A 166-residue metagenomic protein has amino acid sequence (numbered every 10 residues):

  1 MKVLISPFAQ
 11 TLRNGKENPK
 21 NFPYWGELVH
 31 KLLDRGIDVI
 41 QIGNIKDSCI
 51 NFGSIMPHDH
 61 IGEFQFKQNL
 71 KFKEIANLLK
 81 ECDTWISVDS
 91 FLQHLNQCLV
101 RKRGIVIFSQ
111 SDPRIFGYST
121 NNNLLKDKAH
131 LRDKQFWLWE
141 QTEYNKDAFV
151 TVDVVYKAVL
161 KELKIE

Functional and structural regions predicted by a protein language model:
M1-G15: Conserved donor-binding/catalytic core segment of Leloir-type glycosyltransferases
V3-I5, L32, V39-I42, I105-I107 (+3 more regions): Hydrophobic beta-strand residues in large extracellular and virion-surface proteins
T11-N21, N51-F52, W137-N145: Short, flexible/disordered intra-domain loops and linkers
L12, S48, P113-R114: Flexible, glycine-rich phosphate/dinucleotide-binding loops and adjacent beta-alpha linkers at cofactor/substrate
K16, L70, K146-V150: Short, surface-exposed alpha-helical recognition segments that flank or form part of ligand/macromolecule-binding
K20-Q110: Donor-binding and catalytic core of enzymes assembling or modifying cell-surface/extracellular glycoconjugates
L99-A129: Gly/Pro- and small hydrophobic-enriched strand-loop and loop-to-helix capping segments that sit at the rims
S119-E166: Leloir-type glycosyltransferase catalytic cores
